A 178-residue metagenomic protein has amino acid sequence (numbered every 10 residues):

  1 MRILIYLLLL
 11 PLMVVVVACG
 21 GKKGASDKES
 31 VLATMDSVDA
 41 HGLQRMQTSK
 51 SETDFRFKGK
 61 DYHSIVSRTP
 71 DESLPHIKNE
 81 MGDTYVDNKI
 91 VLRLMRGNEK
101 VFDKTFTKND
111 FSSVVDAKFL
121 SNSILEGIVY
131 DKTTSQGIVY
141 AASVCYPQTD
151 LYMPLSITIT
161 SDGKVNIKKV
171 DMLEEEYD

Functional and structural regions predicted by a protein language model:
R2-L10: Sec-dependent signal peptide recognition, specifically the positively charged N-region followed immediately by
V15-A18: C-terminal motif of bacterial Sec signal peptides marking the signal peptidase cleavage site
G20-K23: Bacterial signal peptide processing site
E29-T34: Activation corresponds to long, low-complexity, non-globular regions
D36-Y130: Surface-exposed acidic loop/strand-edge motifs in secreted or periplasmic proteins that form small linear binding
T105, N109-D178: Extracytoplasmic electrostatic interaction patches
